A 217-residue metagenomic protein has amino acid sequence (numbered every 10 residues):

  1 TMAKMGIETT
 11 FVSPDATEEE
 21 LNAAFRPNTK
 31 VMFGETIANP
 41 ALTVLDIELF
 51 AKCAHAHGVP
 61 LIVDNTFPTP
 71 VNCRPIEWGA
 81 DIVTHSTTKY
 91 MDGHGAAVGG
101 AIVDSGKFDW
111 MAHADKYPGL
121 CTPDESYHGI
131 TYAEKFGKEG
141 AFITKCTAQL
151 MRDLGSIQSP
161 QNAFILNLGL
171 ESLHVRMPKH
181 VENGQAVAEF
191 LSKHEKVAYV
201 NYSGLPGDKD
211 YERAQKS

Functional and structural regions predicted by a protein language model:
T1-K193, N201: Conserved PLP-enzyme active-site core in the AAT-like
K196: Hard-cation-handling environments
V200-P206: Short amphipathic beta-strand/extended segments in non-transmembrane regions
P206-S217: Active-site loop ensemble at the mouth of alpha/beta enzyme cores that anchors a bound cofactor
